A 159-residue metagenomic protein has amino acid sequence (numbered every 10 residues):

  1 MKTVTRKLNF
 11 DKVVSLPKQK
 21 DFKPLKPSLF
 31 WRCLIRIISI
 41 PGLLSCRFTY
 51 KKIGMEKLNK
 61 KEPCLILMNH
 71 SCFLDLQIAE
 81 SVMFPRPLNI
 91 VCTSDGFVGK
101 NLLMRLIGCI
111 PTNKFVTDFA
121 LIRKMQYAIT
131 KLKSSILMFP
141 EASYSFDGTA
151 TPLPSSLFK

Functional and structural regions predicted by a protein language model:
K2-I53, G99-I107: A transmembrane-helix-recognition feature enriched in membrane-embedded lipid enzymes and envelope glyco-/phospholipid
F48-K159: Soluble catalytic domains of membrane acyltransferases
